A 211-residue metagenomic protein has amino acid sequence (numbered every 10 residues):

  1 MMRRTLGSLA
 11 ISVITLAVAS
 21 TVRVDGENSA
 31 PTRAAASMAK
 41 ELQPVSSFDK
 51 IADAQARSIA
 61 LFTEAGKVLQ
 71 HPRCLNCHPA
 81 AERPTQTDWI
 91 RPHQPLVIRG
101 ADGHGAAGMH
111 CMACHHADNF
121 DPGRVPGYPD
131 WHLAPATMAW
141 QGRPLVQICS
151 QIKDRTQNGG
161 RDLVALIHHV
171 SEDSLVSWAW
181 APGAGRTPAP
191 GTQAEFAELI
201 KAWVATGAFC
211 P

Functional and structural regions predicted by a protein language model:
M1-M2, M38, M109-M112, M138: Detector for methionine-enriched segments
M2-A60, P72-N76, A80-T85, W203-P211: Post-cleavage N-terminal segment of exported redox proteins
S20, P79-E82, D88-R91, V125-Y128 (+2 more regions): General "foldedness" signal
P31, P44, P79, P84 (+4 more regions): Proline-rich intrinsically disordered, low-complexity coils
F48, A56, T63, P72 (+2 more regions): C-type cytochrome heme-c attachment and multiheme electron-transfer modules
Q55, A60-Q70, I90-H110, P135-M138 (+1 more regions): Flexible gly/pro/ser-rich segments immediately N-terminal to CXXCH heme-c attachment motifs in exported/periplasmic
P72-A81, G108-D118: The canonical Cys-X-X-Cys-His
E82-D102, A117-P126, G207-C210: Inter-heme linker and motif-flanking segments adjacent to c-type heme-binding CXXCH motifs in c-type cytochromes
